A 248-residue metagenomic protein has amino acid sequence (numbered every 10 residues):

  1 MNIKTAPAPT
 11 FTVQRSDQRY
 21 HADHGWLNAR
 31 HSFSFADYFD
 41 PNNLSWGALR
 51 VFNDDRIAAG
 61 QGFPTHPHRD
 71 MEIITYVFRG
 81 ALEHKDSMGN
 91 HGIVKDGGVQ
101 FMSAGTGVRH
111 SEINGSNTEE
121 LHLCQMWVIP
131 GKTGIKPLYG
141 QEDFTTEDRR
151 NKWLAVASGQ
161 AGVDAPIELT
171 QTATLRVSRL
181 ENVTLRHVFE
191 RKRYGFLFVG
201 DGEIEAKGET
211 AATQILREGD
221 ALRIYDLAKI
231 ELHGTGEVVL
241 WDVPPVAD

Functional and structural regions predicted by a protein language model:
M1-D248: Jelly-roll (double-stranded beta-helix
